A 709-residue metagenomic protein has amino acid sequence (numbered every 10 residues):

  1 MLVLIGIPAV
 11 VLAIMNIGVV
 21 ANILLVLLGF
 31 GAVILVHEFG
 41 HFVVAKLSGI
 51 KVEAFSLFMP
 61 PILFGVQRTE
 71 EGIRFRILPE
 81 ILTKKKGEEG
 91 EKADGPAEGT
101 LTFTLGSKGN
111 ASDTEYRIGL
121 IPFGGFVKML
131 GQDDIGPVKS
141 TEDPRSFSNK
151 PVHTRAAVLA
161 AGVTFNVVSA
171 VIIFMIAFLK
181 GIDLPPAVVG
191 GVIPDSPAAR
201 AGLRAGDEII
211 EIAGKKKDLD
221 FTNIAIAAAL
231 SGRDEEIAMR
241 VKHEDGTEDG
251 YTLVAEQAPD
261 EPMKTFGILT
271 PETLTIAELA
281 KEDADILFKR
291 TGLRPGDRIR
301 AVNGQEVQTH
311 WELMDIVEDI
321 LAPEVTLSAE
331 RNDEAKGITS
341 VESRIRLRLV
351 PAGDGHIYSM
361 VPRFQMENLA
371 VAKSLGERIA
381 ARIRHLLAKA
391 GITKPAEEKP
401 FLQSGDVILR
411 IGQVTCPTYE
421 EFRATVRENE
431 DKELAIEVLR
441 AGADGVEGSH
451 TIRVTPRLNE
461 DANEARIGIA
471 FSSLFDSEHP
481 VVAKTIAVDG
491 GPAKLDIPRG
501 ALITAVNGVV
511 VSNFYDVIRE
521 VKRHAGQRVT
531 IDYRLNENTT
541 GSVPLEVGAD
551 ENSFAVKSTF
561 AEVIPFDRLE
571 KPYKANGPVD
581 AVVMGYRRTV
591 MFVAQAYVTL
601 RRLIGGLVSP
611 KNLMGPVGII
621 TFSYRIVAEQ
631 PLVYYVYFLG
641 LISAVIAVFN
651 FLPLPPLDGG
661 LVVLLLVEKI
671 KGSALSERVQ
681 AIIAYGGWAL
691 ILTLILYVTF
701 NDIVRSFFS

Functional and structural regions predicted by a protein language model:
M1-V20, R601, V617, N701: Topogenic membrane-insertion module of multi-pass membrane proteins
G18-T141, F649-K671: Small-residue-rich helix-interface/hinge motifs
L25-V36, F42, L47-G49, A54 (+15 more regions): Internal alpha-helical transmembrane segments
V44, G181, K217, G605 (+1 more regions): Juxtamembrane transmembrane-helix termini
P79-K84, I682-F707: Primarily interfacial, aromatic-capped hydrophobic alpha-helices that serve as membrane anchors
G136-V171, I212-P262, V302-D354, I411-A462 (+1 more regions): Interdomain regulatory linker/hinge segments that flank or connect interaction modules in polarity/junction/synaptic
E142-T154, T265-R300, E306, D319 (+11 more regions): Functional transmembrane alpha-helices
I193-A227, S231-E236, G292, F401 (+1 more regions): Short extracytoplasmic
